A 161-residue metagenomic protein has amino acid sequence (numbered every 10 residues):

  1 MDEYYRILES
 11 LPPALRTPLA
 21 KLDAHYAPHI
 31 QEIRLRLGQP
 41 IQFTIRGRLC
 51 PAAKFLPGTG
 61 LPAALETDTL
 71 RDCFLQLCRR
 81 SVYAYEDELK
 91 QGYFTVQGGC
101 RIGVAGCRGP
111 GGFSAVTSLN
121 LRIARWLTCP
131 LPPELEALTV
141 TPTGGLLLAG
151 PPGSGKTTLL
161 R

Functional and structural regions predicted by a protein language model:
M1-Q97: N-terminal accessory targeting/assembly segments
R80-P142: P-loop NTP-binding catalytic core
G145: Walker A (P-loop) ATP-phosphate-binding motif of ABC ATPase nucleotide-binding domains
L148: Hydrophobic anchor at the beta1->P-loop junction of P-loop NTPases
P152: The conserved Walker
K156: Conserved lysine of the Walker
